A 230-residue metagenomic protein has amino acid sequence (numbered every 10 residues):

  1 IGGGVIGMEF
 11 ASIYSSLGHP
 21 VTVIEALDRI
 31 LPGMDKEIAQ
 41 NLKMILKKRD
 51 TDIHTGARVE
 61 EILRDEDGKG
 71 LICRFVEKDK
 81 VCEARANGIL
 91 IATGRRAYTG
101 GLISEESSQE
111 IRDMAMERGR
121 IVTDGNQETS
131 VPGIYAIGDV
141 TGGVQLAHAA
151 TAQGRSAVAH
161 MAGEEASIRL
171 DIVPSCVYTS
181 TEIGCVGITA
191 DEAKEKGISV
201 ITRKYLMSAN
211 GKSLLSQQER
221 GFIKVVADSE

Functional and structural regions predicted by a protein language model:
I1-G4, D139: Glycine-rich Rossmann-fold phosphate-binding loop(s) that bind the pyrophosphate of adenine dinucleotide cofactors
V5-K69, R74-K80, Q145-T151, A159-E192: Rossmann-like dinucleotide-binding cores of NAD(P)H-dependent redox enzymes
P20, D52, E83, E110 (+1 more regions): Conserved beta-strand segments of alpha/beta enzyme cores
D50, V122, V225-A227: Conserved N-terminal phosphate-binding loop of PLP-dependent enzymes in the Aspartate aminotransferase
E83-M161, E230: FAD-site-proximal beta/loop scaffold in flavoenzymes
E110-A115, E164-P174, I198-R203: A short alpha-helix-loop-beta-strand transition element characteristic of N-terminal alpha/beta dinucleotide-binding
D139-L146, T179, S208-L215: Glycine-rich phosphate/pyrophosphate-binding beta-alpha loops
G184-S229: Structured beta-strand/loop patches that form or line metal/cofactor-binding pockets in enzymes
